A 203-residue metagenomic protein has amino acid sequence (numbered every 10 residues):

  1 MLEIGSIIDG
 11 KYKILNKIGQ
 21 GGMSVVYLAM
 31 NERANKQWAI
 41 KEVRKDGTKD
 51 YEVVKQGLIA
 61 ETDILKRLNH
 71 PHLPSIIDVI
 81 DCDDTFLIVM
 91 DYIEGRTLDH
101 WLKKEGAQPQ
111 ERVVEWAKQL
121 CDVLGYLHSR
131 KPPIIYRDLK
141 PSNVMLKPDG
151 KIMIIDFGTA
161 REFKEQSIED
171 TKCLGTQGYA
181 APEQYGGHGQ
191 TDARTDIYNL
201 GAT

Functional and structural regions predicted by a protein language model:
L15-G21, V26: Protein kinase glycine-rich loop
G47-R67: AlphaC helix of the eukaryotic protein kinase fold
V79: Activation-segment/catalytic-loop signature of the eukaryotic protein kinase fold
D83-T97, W101: Conserved short submotifs of the Hanks-type protein kinase catalytic core that shape the nucleotide-binding pocket
W116-A117: Activation segment signature within eukaryotic-like protein kinase domains
D122-I134: Protein kinase catalytic-loop region centered on the HRD/HxD motif
D170-E183: Conserved activation segment of eukaryotic-like protein kinases, specifically the C-terminal portion of the activation
